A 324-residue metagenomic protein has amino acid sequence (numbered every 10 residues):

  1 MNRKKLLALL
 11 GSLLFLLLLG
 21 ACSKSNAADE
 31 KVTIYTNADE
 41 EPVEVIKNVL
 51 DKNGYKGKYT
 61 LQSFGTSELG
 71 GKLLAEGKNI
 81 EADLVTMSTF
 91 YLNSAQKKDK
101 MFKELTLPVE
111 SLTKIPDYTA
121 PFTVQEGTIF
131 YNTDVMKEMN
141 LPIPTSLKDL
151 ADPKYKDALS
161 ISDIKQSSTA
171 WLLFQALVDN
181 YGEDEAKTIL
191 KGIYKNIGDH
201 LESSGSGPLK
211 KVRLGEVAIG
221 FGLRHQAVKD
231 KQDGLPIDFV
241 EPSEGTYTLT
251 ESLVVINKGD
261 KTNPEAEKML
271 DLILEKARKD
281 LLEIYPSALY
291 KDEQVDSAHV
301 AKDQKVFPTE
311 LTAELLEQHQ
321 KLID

Functional and structural regions predicted by a protein language model:
L18-A21: C-terminal motif of bacterial Sec signal peptides marking the signal peptidase cleavage site
S23-E81: Conserved N-terminal structural module of periplasmic/extracytoplasmic solute-binding proteins
T36-E44, F64-S67, E81-L209, R213: Extracytoplasmic ligand-binding site segments that recognize negatively charged/polar headgroups
F90-Q96, R213-L214, A218-P236: A ligand-binding cleft/hinge motif common to bilobed small-molecule-binding domains
L112, L190-Y194, L201-E202, D233-N257: Periplasmic-binding protein-like
F130-V135, T250-T262, L281-I284: A bilobed periplasmic-binding-protein/Venus flytrap-type ligand-binding module shared by bacterial periplasmic
A158-S162, L272-E293: Periplasmic-binding protein-like
D296-D324: Extracellular/periplasmic bilobal clamshell ligand-binding domains
